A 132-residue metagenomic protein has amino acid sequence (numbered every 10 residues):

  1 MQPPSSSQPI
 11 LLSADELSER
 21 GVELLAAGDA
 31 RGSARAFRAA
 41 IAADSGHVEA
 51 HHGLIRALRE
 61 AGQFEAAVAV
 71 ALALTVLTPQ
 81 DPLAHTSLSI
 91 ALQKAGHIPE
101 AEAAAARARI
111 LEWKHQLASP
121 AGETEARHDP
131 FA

Functional and structural regions predicted by a protein language model:
M1-E16, F131: TPR-adjacent "capping" and linker segments in tetratricopeptide-repeat scaffold/adaptor proteins
I10-A43: Alpha-helical segment of the N-proximal tetratricopeptide repeat
A27-A36, A61-A73, A95-R107: Structural signature of tandem alpha-helical TPR/SEL1-like repeats, specifically the intra-repeat loop/turn
